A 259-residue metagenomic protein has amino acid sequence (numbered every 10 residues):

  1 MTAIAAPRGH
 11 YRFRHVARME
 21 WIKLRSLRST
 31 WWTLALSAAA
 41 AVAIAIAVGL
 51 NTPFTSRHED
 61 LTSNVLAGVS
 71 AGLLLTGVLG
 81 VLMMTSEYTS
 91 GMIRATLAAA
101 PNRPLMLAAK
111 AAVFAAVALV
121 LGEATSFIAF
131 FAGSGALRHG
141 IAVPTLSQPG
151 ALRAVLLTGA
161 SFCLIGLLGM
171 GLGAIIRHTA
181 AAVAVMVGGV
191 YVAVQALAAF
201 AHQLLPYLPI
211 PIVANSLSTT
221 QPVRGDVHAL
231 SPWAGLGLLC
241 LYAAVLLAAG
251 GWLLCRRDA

Functional and structural regions predicted by a protein language model:
T2-H10, T30, L34-V81, L107-I175 (+4 more regions): Secretory targeting signals
F13-R25: A short amphipathic helical element positioned immediately N-terminal to and/or at the very start of a transmembrane
K23, T85, T96-A98, G169 (+1 more regions): Helix-capping/transition residues at the boundaries of transmembrane alpha-helices and the short helical linkers
L27, I175-I176, R256: Helix-loop interface residues and adjacent transmembrane-helix termini in multi-pass membrane transporters, primarily
S29, R103-P104, H178-A180: Membrane-helix interface segments
G80-A99, R103-P104, A111: Transmembrane helix boundary and interhelical loop/hinge segments in multi-pass membrane proteins
T179-S216: Transmembrane helix segments
A249-A259: Membrane-interface capping segments at transmembrane-helix boundaries
